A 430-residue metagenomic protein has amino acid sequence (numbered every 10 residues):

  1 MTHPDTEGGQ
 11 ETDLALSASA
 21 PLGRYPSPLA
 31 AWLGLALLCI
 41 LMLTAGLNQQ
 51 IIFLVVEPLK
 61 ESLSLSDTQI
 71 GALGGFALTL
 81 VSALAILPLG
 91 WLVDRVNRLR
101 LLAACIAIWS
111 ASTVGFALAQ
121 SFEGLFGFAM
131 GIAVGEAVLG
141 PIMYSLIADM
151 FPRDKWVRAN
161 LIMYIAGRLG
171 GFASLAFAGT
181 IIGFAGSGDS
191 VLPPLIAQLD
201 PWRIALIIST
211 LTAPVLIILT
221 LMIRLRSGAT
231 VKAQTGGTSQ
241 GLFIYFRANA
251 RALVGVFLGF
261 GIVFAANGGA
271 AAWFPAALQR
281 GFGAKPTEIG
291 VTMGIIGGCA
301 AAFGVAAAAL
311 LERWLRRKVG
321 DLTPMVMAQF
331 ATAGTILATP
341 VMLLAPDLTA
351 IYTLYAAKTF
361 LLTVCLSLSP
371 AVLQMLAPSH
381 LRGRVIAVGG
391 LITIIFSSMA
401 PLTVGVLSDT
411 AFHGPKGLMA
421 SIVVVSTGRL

Functional and structural regions predicted by a protein language model:
S17-P28, L225-V256, G281: Juxtamembrane intracellular "pre-TM" segments in multi-pass secondary transporters
I52-F53, N249-V305, L366, A400-P401: Extracytoplasmic gate region of multi-pass secondary transporters
S64, N97, L118-E123, P152 (+1 more regions): Helix-breaking motifs and short loop linkers at transmembrane-helix boundaries and internal kinks in secondary membrane
L73-G90, I295-A308: Central cavity-lining transmembrane alpha-helices of secondary-active solute carriers, predominantly the Major
L84-F122: Conserved MFS/SLC helix-loop-helix module at the cytosolic interface between two early adjacent transmembrane helices
R100-G115, L322-P340: Structural signature of the two symmetry-related core transmembrane helices
F128-G167: Cytoplasmic helix-loop-helix junction between adjacent transmembrane helices in 12-TM secondary transporters
M163-M222: Helix-loop-helix hairpin linking two adjacent transmembrane segments in secondary transporters
